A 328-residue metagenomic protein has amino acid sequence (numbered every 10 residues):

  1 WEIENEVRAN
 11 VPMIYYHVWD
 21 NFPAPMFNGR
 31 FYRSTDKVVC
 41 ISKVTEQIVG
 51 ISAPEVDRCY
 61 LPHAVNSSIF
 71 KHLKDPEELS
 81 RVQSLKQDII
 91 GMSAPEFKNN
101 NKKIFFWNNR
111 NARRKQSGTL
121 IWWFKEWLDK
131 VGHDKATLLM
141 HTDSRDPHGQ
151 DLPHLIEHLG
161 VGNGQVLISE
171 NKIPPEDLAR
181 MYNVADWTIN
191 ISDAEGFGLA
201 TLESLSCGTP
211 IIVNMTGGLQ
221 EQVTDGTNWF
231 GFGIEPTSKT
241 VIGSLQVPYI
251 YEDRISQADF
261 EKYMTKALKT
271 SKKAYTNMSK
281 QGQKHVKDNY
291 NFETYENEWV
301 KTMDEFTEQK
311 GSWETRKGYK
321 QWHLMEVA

Functional and structural regions predicted by a protein language model:
E6-R8, G149-K172, E176: Nucleotide-activated donor-binding/catalytic signature segment of Leloir-type glycosyltransferases, i.e., the conserved
R8, M26-V38: A conserved, positively charged/aromatic
V44, A64: Carbohydrate-associated surface elements
E78-L85, G162-A185: Conserved active-site histidine-acidic residue motif and adjacent donor-binding/catalytic loop of glycosyltransferases
P95-K115, I121-F124, L138-L139: Conserved donor-binding/catalytic core segment of Leloir-type glycosyltransferases
D193: Aromatic "clamp/platform" in nucleotide-sugar-dependent glycosyltransferases that forms part of the donor/acceptor
P210-V213, V223-T224, F230-G233: Short hydrophobic beta-strand element within catalytic cores of glycosyltransferases and related nucleotide-activated
Q246-D253, Q257-A328: C-terminal amphipathic helix plus adjacent low-complexity, charged tail appended to glycosyltransferase catalytic
